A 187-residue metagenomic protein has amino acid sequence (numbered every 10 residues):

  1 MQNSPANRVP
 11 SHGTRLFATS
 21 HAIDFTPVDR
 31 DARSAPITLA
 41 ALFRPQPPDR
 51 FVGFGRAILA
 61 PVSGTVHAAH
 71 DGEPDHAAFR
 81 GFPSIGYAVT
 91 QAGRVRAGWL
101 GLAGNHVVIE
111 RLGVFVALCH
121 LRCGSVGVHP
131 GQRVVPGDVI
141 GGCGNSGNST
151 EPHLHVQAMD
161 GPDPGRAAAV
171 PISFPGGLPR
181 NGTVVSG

Functional and structural regions predicted by a protein language model:
M1-A69, L178-G187: Polar/charged, compositionally biased leader and regulatory segments
P10, G86, G93, A97 (+2 more regions): Acidic, glycine-rich catalytic/binding loops that coordinate metals and/or anionic ligands
V52-F54, L102-A103, V126-G127: Short, small/polar residue-rich loop motifs at catalytic or cofactor-binding pockets
L59, R111-G137: Short histidine-centered loop motifs in beta-beta connectors
T65-R122: Zn2+-dependent peptidoglycan hydrolase active-site motif and core
L121-C123, E151-M159: Histidine-centered catalytic micro-motifs
V135-N148: Short hydrophobic beta/alpha edge segments that flank linear recognition/processing sites
